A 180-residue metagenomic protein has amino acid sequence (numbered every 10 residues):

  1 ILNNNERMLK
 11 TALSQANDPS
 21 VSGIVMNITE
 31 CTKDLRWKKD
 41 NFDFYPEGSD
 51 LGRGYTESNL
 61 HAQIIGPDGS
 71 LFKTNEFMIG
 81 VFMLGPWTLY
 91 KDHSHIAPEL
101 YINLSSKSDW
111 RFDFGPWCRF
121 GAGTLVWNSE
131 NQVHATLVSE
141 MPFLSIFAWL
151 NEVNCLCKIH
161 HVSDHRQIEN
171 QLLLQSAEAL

Functional and structural regions predicted by a protein language model:
I1-T74, L174: A short, N-terminal "cap"/entry segment at the start of jelly-roll beta-barrel domains of the cupin/DSBH fold
H61-D68, F77-H95, P116-W117, S129-N131: Conserved short histidine dyad/triad with adjacent acidic residue
E76, L100, F114-A135: Short acidic-glycine-tyrosine-enriched beta hairpin
L89-Y90, S106-R111: Short beta-strand segments in beta-sandwich/barrel cores
I96-S108: Short, basic/aromatic beta-hairpin or loop at an interaction surface
K107-S108, V133, P142: Structural motif
S139-L180: Double-stranded beta-helix
